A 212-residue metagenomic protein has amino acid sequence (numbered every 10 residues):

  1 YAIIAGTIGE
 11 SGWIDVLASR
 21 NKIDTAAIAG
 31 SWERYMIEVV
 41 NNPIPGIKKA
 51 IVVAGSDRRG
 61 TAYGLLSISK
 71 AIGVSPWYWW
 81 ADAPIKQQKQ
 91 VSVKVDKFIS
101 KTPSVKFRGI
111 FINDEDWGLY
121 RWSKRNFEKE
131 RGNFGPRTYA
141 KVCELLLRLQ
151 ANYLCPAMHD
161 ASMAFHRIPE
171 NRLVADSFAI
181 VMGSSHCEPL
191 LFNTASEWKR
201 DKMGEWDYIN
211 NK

Functional and structural regions predicted by a protein language model:
Y1-T102: Contiguous, structured surface segment used for ligand recognition
T7-V16, S104-K212: Aromatic-lined carbohydrate-binding surfaces of glycoside hydrolases
